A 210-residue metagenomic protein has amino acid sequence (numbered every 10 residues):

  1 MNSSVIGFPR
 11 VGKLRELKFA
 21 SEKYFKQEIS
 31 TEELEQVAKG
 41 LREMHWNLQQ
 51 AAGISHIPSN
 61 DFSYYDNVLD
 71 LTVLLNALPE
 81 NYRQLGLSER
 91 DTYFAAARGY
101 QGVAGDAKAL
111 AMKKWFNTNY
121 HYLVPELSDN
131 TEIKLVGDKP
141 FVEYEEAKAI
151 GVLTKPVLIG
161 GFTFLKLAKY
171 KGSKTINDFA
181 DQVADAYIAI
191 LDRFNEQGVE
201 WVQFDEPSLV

Functional and structural regions predicted by a protein language model:
M1-V210: Domain-level signal for soluble alpha/beta catalytic cores
